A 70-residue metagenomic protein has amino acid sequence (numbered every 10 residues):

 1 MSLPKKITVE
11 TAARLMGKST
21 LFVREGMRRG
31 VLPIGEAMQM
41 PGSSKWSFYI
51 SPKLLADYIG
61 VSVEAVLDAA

Functional and structural regions predicted by a protein language model:
M1-K5: A detector for short, charged/polar N-terminal pre-domain segments
V9: Helix-turn-helix DNA-binding elements, focusing on the entry/boundary residues of the two helices that contact DNA
A12-A13: Short alpha-helical "recognition helix" segments of helix-turn-helix
G17-S47, A65-A69: Major-groove DNA-recognition helix of helix-turn-helix-type DNA-binding domains
T20, P52-K53: Alpha-helix N-cap/helix-start capping motif
S47-F48, D57: Intrinsically disordered, low-complexity N-terminal regions enriched in serine/proline/glycine with scattered basic
L54-G60: Short, charged/polar, Gly/Pro-enriched secondary-structure boundary elements
